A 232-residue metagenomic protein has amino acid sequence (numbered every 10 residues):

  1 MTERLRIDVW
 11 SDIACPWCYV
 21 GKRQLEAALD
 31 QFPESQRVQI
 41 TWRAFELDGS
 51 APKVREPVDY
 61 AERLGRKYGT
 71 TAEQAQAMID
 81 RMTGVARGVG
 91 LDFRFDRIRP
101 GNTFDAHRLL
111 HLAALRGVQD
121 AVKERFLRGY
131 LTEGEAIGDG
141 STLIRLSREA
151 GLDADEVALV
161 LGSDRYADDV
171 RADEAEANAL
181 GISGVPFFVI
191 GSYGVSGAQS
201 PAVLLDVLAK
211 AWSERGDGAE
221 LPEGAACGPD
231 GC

Functional and structural regions predicted by a protein language model:
R4-E34, L110-C232: C-terminal cap of thioredoxin/glutaredoxin-like
R23-E133, L221, A226-G228, C232: Structural alpha/beta surface segment adjacent to cysteine/selenocysteine redox centers across thiol/disulfide enzymes
